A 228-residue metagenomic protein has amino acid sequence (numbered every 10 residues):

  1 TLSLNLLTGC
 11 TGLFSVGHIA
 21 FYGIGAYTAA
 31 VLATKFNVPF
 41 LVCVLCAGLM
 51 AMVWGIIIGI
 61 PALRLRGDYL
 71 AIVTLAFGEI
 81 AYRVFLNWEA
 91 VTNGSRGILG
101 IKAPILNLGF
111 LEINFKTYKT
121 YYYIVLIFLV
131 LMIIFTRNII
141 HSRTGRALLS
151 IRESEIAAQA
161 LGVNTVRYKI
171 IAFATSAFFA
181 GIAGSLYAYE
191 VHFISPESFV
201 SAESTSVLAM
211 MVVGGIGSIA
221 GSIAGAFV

Functional and structural regions predicted by a protein language model:
T1-V228: Transmembrane alpha-helices and adjacent helix-loop boundaries
